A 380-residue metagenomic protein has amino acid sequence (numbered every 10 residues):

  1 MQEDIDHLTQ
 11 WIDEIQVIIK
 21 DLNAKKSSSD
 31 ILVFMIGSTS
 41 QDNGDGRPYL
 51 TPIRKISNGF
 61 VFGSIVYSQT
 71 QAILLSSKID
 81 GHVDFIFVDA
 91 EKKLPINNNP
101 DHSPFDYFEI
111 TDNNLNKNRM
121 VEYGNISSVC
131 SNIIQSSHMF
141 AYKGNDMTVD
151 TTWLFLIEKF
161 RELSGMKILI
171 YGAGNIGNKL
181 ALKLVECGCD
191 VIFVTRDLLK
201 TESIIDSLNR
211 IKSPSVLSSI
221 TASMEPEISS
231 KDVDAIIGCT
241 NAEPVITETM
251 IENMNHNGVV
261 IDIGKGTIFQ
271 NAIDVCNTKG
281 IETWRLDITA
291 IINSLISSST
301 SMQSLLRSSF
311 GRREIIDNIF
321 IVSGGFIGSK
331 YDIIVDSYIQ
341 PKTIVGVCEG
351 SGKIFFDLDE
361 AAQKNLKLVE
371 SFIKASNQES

Functional and structural regions predicted by a protein language model:
Q2-V33: Non-catalytic protein-protein interaction scaffold segments in large eukaryotic complex-forming proteins
D4, D13-Q16, K265-T267, N271-S380: Adenosine-phosphate binding glycine-rich loop
W11-I19, N58-K78, L217-E227: A short, well-structured beta->alpha microelement
N23-D30, L74-V83, V185-E186, I228-D234 (+1 more regions): Flexible, charged surface loops at secondary-structure boundaries
S40-N43, G59-L163, S298-T300: Glycine/serine-rich phosphate-binding loop and adjoining beta1-alpha1 elements at the start of nucleotide-handling
M120-Y123, V129, I133, D146-D150 (+10 more regions): Conserved mixed alpha/beta catalytic, RNA-binding, or beta-rich assembly cores of soluble enzyme, regulatory
I157-T240: Glycine-rich phosphate/diphosphate-binding loop of Rossmann-like nucleotide-binding domains
S218-I291: Rossmann-like adenosine-cofactor binding region
